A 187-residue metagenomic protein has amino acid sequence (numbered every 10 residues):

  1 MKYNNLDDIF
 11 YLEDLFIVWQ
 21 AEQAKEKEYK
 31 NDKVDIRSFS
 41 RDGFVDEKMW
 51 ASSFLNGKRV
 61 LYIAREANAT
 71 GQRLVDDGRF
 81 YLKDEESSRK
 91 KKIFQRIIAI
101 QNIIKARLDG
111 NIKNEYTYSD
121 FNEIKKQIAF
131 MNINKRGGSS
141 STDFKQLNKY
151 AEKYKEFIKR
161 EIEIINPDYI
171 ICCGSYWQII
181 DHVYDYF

Functional and structural regions predicted by a protein language model:
M1-I100, F157, E161: Active-site and ligand/interface coordination hotspots across diverse enzymes and nucleic-acid-associated assemblies
M1-L6, K135-F187: Glycine/proline-rich loop-helix segments at beta-alpha junctions forming the active-site rim of enzyme cores
S52-F54, Y118-E123: Short, charge-rich binding segments
R59, K126, N166-Y169: Loop/turn elements at helix/coil->beta-strand transitions in domains of secreted/extracellular proteins
I63-R65, M131-N132, C172-S175: Short His-Asn-centered micro-motif
D77-R89, I103, K135-A151: Surface-exposed cleft-lining segments at the edges of enzyme active sites
F94-D120, D181-F187: Charged, glycine-enriched surface loops/patches that mediate electrostatic binding to polyanionic ligands
F121-N134: Short, contiguous, well-structured surface segments enriched in hydrophobic/aromatic residues
